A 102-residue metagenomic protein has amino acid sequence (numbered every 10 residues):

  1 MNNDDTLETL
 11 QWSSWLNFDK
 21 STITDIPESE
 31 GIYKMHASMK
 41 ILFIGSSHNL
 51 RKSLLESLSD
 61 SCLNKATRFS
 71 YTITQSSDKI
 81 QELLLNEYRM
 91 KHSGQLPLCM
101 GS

Functional and structural regions predicted by a protein language model:
M1-K52, E56, Q75-E87, S102: GIY-YIG nuclease catalytic motif and its immediate N-terminal context
Y33-K34, T67-Y71: Short hydrophobic/aromatic-rich beta-strand motifs
S59-K65: Short, conserved catalytic or adaptor-binding loops enriched in Gly and charged residues
A66-F69, D78-E82, S93-L96: Acidic, glycine-enriched active-site microenvironments
Y88, H92: Short, flexible loop/hinge motifs at secondary-structure junctions
L96-S102: An exposure/low-complexity boundary signal
